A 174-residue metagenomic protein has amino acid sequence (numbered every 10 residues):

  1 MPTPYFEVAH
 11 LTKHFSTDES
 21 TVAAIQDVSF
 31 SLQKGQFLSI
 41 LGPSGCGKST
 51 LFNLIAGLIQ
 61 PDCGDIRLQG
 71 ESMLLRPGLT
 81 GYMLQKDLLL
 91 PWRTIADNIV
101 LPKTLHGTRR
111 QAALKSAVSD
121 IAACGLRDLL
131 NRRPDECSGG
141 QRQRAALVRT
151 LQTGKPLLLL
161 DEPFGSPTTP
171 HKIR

Functional and structural regions predicted by a protein language model:
L41-P43: The feature captures the beta-strand-to-loop junction immediately N-terminal to the Walker
A56: Helix-to-loop junction immediately C-terminal to a conserved catalytic motif
G64-R76: Conserved ABC transporter NBD signature motif
A96-T104, L114: Short helical segment in ABC ATPase nucleotide-binding domains corresponding to the A-loop/adjacent helical element
Q111-L129: Conserved ABC ATPase "signature" region
R133-C137, Q141: Conserved ABC ATPase signature
L147: Hydrophobic anchor residue at the start of the ABC signature
Q152-P156: A short, proline-enriched helix->beta-strand linker immediately N-terminal to the Walker B motif in ABC-type P-loop
